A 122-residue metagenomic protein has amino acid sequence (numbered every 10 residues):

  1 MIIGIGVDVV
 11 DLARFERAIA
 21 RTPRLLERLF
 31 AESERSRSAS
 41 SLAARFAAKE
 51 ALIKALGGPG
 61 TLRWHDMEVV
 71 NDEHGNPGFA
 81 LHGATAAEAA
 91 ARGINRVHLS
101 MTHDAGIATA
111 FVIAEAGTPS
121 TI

Functional and structural regions predicted by a protein language model:
M1-I122: Core catalytic alpha/beta fold that binds nucleotide/phospho-ligands
